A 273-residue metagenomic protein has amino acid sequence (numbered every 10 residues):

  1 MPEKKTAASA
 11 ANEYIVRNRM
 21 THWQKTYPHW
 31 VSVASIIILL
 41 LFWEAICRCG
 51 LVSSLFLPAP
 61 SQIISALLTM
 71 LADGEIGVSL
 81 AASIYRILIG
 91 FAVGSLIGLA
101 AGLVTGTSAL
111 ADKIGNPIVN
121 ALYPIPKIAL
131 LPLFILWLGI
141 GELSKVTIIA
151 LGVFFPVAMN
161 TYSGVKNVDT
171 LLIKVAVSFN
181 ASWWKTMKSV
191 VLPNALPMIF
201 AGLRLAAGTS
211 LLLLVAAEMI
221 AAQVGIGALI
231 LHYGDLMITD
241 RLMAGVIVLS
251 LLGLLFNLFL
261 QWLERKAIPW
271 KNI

Functional and structural regions predicted by a protein language model:
M1-I37, L258-I273: Transmembrane alpha-helical segments of polytopic membrane transport and secretion proteins
R17-K25, C49-A92: Periplasmic/extracellular loop-to-transmembrane helix junction in inner-membrane transport proteins
I89-V119: Transmembrane-helix boundary motif in ABC transporter permease subunits
A109, P197, A201, M243-I273: C-terminal transmembrane helix and the adjacent membrane-cytosol boundary/short C-terminal tail of inner/organellar
N120-P156, S163-G164: Generic hydrophobic transmembrane alpha-helix motif, especially the helices
I125, V165-L171, V175-A195, D235: Short helix-to-coil transition segments within interhelical loops that connect adjacent transmembrane helices
L136, V165, L212-L249, W270-I273: Glycine-rich helix-loop "coupling/hinge" segments at transmembrane-helix boundaries in multipass transporters
T147, L151, W184-A216, A244 (+1 more regions): Transmembrane alpha-helices
